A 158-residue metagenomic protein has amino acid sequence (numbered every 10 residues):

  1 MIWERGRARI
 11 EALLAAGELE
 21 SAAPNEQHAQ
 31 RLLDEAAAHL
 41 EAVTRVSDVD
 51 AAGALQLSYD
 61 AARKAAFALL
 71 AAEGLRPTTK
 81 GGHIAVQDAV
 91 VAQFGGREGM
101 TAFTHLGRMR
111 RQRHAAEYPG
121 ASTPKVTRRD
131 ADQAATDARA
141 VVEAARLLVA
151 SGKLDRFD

Functional and structural regions predicted by a protein language model:
M1-D158: Terminal alpha-helical segments
